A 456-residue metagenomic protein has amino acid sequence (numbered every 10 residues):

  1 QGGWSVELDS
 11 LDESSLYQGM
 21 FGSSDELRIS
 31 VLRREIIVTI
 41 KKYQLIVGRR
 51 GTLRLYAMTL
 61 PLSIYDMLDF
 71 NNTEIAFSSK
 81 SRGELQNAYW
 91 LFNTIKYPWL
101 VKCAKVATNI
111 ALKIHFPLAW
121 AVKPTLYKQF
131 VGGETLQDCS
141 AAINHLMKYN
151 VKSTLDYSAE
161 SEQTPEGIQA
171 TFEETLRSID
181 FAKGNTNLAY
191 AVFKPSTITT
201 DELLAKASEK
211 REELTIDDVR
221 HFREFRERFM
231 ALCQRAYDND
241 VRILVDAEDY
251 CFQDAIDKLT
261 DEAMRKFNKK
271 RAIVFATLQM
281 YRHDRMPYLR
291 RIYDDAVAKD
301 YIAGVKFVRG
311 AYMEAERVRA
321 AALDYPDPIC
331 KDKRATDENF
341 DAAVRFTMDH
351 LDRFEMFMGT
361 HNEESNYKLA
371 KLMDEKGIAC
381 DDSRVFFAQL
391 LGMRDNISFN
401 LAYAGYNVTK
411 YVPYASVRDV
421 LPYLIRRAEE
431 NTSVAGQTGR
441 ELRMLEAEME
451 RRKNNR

Functional and structural regions predicted by a protein language model:
E7, S15-L16, I40-K42: Intrinsic low-complexity, disordered N-terminal segments enriched in polar/charged/small residues
L8, L27, Y43-L45: Cationic, low-complexity basic patches in intrinsically disordered or flexible, solvent-exposed regions
Q18-M20, S24, R28-I29, I36-I37 (+1 more regions): Periodic, rod-like helical contexts
I37-T39, Q44, R49: Compositionally biased low-complexity segments, especially N-terminal hydrophobic helices that form the hydrophobic
L60-R456: Positively charged, amphipathic and often flexible ligand-engagement surfaces
